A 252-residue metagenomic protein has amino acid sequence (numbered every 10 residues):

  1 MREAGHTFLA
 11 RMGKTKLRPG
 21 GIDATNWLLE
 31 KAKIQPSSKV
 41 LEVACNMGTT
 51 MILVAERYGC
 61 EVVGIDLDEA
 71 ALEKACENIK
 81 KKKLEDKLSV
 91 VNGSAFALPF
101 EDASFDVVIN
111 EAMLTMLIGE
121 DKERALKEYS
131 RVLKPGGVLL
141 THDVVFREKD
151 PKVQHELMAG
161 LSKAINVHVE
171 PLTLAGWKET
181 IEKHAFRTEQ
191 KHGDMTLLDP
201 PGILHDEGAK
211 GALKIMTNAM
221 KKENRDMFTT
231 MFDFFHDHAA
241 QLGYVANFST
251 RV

Functional and structural regions predicted by a protein language model:
M12, V144-V167: Short, glycine-/aromatic-enriched active-site segment of Class I SAM-dependent methyltransferases
R18-P36: Conserved alpha-helix/loop element of class I SAM-dependent methyltransferases that forms part of the SAM/SAH-binding
L41, M47-A97: Class I SAM-dependent methyltransferase SAM/SAH-binding core
F96-V108: A short acidic, Gly/Pro-enriched loop at the edge of an enzyme's catalytic core that lines a small-molecule cofactor
V107-D121: A short SAM/SAH-binding and catalytic strip from SAM-dependent methyltransferases
E123-V138: A short glycine-rich, Lys/Arg-flanked "PGG" loop and its adjoining helix->strand segment in the class I
V169-A185: Short alpha-helix
Q190-V252: Conserved Class I S-adenosyl-L-methionine
